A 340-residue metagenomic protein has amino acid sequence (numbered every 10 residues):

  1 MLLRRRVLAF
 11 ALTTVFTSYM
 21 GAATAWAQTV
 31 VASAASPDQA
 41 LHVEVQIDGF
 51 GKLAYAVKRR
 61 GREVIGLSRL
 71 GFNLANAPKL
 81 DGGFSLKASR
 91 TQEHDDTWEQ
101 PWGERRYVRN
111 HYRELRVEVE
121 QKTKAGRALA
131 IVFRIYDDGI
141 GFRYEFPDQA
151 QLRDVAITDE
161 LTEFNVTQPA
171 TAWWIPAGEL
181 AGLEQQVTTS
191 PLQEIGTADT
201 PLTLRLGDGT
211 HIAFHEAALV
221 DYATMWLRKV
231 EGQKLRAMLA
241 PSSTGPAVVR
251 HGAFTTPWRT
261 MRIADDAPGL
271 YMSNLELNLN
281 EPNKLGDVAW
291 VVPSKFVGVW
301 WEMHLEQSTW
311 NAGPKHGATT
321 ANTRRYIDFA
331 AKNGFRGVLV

Functional and structural regions predicted by a protein language model:
L3, G21-A23, A32, I140 (+2 more regions): Generic detector of short, well-ordered, non-transmembrane alpha-helical segments enriched in hydrophobic residues
R4-L8: N-terminal export leaders
A9-A22: Bacterial N-terminal signal peptides
T29-L285: N-terminal accessory beta-strand-rich subdomains and adjacent acidic, glycine-rich linkers that precede catalytic cores
H251-N333, G337: An acidic-aromatic substrate-binding cleft motif
